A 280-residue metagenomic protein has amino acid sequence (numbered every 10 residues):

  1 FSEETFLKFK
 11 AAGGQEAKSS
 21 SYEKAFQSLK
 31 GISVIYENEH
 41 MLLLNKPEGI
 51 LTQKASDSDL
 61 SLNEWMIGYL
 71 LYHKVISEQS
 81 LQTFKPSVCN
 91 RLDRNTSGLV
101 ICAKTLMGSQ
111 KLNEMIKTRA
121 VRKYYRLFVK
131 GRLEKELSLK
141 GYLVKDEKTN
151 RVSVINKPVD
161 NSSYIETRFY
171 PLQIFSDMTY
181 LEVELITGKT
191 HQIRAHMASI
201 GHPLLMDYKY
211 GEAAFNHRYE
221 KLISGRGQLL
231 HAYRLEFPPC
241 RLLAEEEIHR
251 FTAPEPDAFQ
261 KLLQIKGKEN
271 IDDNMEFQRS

Functional and structural regions predicted by a protein language model:
F1-T149, D160-Y164, I174-F175, P254-K266 (+1 more regions): RNA pseudouridine synthases
A25-S28, K157-T167, L229-L230, A244-E247: Short coil-to-beta-strand transition motifs
K30-G31, V152-V159, Y219-S224: Short, P/G- and charge-enriched loop/turn segments at secondary-structure junctions
T52, T96, T167, T179 (+1 more regions): Ser/Thr-centric signal marking residues that sit in or immediately flank functional binding/regulatory motifs
D59-M66, S176-F237, F259: Pseudouridine synthase
N90, L137, G141, S162 (+4 more regions): Residues that recognize and position ribonucleotide moieties
K130, L172, E184, P238-C240: A generic structural motif
T187, F237-H249: Short acidic, glycine-rich loop/turn motifs
